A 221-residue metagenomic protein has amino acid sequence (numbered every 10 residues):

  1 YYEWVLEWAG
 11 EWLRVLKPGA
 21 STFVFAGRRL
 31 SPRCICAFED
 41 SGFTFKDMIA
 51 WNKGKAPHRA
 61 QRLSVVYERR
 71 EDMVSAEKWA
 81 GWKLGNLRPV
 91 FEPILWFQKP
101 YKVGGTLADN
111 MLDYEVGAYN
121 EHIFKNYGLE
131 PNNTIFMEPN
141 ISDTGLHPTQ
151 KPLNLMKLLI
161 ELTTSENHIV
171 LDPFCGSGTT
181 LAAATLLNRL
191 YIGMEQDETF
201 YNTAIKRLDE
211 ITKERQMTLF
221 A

Functional and structural regions predicted by a protein language model:
Y1-I205, D209-K213, L219-F220: Core catalytic lobe of class I
